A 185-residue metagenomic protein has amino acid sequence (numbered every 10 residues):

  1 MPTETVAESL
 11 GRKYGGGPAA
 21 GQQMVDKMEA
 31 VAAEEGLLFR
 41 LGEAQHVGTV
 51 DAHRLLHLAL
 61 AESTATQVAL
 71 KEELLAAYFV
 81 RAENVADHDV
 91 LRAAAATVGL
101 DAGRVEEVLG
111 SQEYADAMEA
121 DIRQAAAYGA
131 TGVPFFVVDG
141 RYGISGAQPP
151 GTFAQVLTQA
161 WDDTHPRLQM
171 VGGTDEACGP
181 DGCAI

Functional and structural regions predicted by a protein language model:
M1-F79, C183: Structural alpha/beta surface segment adjacent to cysteine/selenocysteine redox centers across thiol/disulfide enzymes
H57, A61-I185: C-terminal cap of thioredoxin/glutaredoxin-like
